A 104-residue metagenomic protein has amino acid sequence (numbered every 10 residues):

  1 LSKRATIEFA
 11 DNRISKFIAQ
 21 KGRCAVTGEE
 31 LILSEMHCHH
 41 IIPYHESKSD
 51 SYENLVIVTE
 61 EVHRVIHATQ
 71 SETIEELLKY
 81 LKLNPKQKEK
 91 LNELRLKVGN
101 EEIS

Functional and structural regions predicted by a protein language model:
L1, R13, T27, I41-I42 (+2 more regions): C-terminal subdomains that position terminal phosphate/3'-OH groups for nucleotidyl transfer/ligation, primarily on
L1-V26, L83, L91-I103: Short, charged surface segments at domain edges that flank catalytic/cofactor-binding sites
Q20, C24, L31, H45 (+1 more regions): Alpha-helix capping/termination and helix-coil
G28-E60: Histidine-centered nuclease catalytic patch
L33, L55-Y80: Short Cys/His-centered divalent metal-binding micro-motifs
N54-I66, K86-I103: Short Fe-S-cluster ligation motifs
